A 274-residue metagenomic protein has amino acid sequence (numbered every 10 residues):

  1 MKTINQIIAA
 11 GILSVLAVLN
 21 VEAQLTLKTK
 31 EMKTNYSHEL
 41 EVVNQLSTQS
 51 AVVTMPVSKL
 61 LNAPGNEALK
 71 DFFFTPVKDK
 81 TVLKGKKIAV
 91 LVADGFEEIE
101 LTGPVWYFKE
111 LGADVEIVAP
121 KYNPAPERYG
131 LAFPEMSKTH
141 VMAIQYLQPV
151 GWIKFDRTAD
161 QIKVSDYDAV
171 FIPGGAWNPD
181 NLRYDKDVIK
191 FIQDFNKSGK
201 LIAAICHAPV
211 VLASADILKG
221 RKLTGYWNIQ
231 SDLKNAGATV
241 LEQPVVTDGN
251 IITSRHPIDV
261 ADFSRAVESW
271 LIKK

Functional and structural regions predicted by a protein language model:
M1-I8: Bacterial N-terminal signal peptides that target proteins for export
A9-V18: Bacterial N-terminal signal peptides
L19-A23: Sec/Tat signal peptide C-region and signal peptidase I cleavage site
Q24-S198, V211-I217, K222, Q230-E242 (+1 more regions): Extended, subdomain-level signal for the structured scaffold at the beginning of enzyme domains
C206: Catalytic, metal-anchored helix/loop core of enzyme active sites in primary metabolism
